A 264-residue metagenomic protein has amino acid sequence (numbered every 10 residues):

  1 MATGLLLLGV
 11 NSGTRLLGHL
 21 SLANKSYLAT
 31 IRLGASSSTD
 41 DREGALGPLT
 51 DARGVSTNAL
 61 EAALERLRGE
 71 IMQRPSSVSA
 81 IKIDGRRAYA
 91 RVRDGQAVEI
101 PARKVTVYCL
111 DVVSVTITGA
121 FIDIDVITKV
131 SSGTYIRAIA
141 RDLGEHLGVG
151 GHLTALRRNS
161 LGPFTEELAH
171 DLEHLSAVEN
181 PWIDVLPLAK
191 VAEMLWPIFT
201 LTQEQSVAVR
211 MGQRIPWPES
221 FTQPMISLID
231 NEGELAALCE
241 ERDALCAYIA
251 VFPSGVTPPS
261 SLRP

Functional and structural regions predicted by a protein language model:
M1-A138, D142-L168, A237-C239, L245: RNA pseudouridine synthases
T3-L5, L20-A23, L64, D123 (+2 more regions): Accessory RNA 3′-end/elbow-binding domains used by RNA modification enzymes
